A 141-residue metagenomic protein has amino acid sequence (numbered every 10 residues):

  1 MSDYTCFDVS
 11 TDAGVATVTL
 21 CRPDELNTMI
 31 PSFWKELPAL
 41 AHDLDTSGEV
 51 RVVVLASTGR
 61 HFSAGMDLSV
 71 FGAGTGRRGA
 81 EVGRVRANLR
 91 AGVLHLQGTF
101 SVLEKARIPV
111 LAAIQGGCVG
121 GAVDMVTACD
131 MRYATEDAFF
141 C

Functional and structural regions predicted by a protein language model:
M1-T58: Conserved CoA-thioester-binding segment of acyl-CoA-metabolizing enzymes
V18, L55, D67, M125-T127: Hydrophobic/aromatic residues within transmembrane alpha-helices of multi-pass small-molecule transporters
C21, M66, Q115: Histidine-centered beta-alpha loop that forms part of the nucleotide-sugar donor binding/catalytic region in diverse
S32-E36, H95, V102: Charged catalytic carboxylate motif
S57-G98: Glycine- (often His-adjacent) and acidic-residue-rich active-site loop that binds/positions the CoA thioester
T99-R107, A113, V119-C141: CoA-thioester-processing core
